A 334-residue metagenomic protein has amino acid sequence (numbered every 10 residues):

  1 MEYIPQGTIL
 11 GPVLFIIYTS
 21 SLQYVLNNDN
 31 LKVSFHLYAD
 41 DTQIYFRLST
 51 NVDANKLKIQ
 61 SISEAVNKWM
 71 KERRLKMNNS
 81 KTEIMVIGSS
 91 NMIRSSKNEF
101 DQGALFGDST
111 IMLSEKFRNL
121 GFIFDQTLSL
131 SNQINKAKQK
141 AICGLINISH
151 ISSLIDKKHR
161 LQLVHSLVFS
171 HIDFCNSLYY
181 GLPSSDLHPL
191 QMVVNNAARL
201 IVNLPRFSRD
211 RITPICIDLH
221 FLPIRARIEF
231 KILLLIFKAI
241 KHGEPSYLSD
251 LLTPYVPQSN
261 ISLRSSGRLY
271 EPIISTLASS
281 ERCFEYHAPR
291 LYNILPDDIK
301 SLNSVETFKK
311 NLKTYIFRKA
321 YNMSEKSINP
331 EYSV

Functional and structural regions predicted by a protein language model:
M1-L14, Y45-N51, T127, S149-D156 (+2 more regions): Short, conserved non-catalytic motifs in the polymerase core
G7, L22, F35, D40-T42 (+12 more regions): Mobile genetic element proteins and their domesticated derivatives, centered on retroelements and DNA transposons
P12-Y45: Active-site palm subdomain of RNA-directed nucleic acid polymerases
T42-K68: Catalytic palm subdomain of template-directed nucleic-acid polymerases, centered on the conserved carboxylate motif
S61, K76-E115: Short, conserved micro-motifs composed of acidic
V66, E72, N79-S80, I84 (+3 more regions): Charged boundary/loop elements
N67-V86, M92, D186-P254: Short, charged alpha-helical motifs in flexible N/C-terminal segments and linkers
D108-L178: Basic, alpha-helical interaction scaffolds
